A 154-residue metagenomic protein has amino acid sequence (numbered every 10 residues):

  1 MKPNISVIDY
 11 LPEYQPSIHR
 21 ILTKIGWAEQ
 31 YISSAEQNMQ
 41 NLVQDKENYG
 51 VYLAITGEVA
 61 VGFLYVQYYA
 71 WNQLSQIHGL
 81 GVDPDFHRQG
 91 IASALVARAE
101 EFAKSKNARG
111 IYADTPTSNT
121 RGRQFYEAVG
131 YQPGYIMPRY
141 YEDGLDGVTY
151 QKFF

Functional and structural regions predicted by a protein language model:
P3-G79, D83-D85, V96-R98, F102 (+2 more regions): Acetyl-CoA-dependent GNAT
Y68, T115-T117: A cross-domain feature marking catalytic cores of carbohydrate-active enzymes and several ubiquitous metabolic/repair
D83-Q89, T117-S118: Active-site acidic-Proline motif in GNAT/NAT acetyltransferases
S93: Residues forming the Rossmann-fold NAD(P)(H) cofactor-binding site
V96, A103-T115: Conserved GNAT acetyl-CoA-binding A-motif
V96, N119-G122, R139-G144: Short glycine/proline-centered loop/turn elements that form peptide/ligand docking sites
D114-T115, E127, Q132-V148: Conserved catalytic-core motifs of GNAT/GCN5-like acyltransferases
